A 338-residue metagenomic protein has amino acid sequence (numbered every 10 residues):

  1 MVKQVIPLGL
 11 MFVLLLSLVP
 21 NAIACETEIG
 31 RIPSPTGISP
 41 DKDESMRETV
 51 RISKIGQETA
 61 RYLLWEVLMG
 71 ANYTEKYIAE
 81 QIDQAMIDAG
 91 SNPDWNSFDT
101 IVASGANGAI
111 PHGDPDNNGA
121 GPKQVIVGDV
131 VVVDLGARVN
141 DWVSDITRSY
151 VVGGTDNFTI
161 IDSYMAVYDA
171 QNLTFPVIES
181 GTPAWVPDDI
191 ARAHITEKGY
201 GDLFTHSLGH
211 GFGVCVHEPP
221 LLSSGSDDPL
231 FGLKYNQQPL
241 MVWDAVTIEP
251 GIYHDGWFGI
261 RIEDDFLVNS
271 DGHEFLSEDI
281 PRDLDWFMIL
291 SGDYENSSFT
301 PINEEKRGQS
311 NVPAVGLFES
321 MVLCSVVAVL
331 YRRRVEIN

Functional and structural regions predicted by a protein language model:
M1-C25, I302-N338: Secretory targeting signatures
A22-E305: Active-site neighborhoods and metal-handling regions in enzymes and metal-associated proteins
